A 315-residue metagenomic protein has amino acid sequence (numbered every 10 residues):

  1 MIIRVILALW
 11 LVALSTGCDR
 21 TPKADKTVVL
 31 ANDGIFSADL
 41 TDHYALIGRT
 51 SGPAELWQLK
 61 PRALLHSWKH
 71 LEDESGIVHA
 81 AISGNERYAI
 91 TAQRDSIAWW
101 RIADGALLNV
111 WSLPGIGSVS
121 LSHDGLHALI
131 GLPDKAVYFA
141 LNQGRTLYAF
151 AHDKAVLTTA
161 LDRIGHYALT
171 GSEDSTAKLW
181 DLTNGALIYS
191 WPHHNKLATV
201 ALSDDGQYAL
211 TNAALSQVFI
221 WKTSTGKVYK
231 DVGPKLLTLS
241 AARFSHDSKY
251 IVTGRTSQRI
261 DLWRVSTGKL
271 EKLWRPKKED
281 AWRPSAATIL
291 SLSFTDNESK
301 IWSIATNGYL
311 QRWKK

Functional and structural regions predicted by a protein language model:
I2-W10, G17-K315: WD40-repeat beta-propeller superdomains and closely related acidic/aromatic-rich repeat-like regions
